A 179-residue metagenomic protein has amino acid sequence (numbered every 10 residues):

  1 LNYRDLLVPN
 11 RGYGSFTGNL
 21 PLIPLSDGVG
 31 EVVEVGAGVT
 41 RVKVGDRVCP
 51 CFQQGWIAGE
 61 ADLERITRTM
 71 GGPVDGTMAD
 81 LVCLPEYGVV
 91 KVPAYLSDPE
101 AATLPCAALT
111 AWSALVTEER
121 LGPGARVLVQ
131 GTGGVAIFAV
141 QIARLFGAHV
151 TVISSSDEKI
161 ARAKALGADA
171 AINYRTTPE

Functional and structural regions predicted by a protein language model:
L1, G12-I57, P73-D75, P93-L96: Glycine-rich beta-strand-centered segment in the early N-terminal region that forms part of a ligand/cofactor-binding
T17, C51-Q130: NAD(P)H dinucleotide-binding glycine-rich loop of Rossmann-like/cofactor-binding domains, especially the beta1-alpha1
L22, D27, P105-C106, Q130 (+1 more regions): Residue-level recognition of transmembrane alpha-helices in multi-pass small-molecule transporters/permeases
R47, D80-L81, H149, A170: Well-ordered beta-strand positions
V129-T132, R144-E179: Adenosine-nucleotide cofactor-binding segment
A136-I137: N-terminal Rossmann-fold NAD(P) dinucleotide-binding loop
Q141: Conserved SAM-binding loop of SAM-dependent methyltransferases across substrates and taxa, primarily the Class I
